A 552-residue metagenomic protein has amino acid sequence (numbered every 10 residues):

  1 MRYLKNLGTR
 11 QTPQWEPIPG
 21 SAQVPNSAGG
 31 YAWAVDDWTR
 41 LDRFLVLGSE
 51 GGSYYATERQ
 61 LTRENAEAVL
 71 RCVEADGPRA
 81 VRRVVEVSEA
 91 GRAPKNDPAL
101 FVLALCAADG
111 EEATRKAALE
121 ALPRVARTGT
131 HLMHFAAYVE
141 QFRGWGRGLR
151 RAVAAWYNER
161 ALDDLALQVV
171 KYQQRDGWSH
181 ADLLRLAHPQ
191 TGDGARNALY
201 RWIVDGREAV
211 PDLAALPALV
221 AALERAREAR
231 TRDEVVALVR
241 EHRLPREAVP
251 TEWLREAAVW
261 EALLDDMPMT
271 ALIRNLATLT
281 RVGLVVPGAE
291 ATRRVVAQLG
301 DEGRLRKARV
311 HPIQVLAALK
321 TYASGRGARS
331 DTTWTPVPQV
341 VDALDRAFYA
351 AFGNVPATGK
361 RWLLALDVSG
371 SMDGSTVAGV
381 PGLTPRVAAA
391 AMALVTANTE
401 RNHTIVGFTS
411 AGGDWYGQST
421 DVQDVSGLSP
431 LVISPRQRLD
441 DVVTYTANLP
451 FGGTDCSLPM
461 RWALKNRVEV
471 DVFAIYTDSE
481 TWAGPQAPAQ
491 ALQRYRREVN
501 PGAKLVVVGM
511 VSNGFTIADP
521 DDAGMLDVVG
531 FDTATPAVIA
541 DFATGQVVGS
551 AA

Functional and structural regions predicted by a protein language model:
M1-L383, N398-A552: Long lumenal/extracellular ectodomains of secretory and single-pass membrane proteins
R386-A390: Gly/Ser/Thr-rich active-site loops/lids in small-molecule metabolic enzymes that frequently grip phosphoryl groups
